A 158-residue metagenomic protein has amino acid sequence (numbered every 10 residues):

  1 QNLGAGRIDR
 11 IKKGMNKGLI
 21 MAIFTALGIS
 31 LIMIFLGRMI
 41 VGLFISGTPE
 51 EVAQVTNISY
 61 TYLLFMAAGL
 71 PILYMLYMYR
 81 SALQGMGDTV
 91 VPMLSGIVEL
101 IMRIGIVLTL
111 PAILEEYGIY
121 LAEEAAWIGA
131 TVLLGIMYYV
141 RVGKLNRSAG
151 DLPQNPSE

Functional and structural regions predicted by a protein language model:
Q1-L31, F35-G37, L73-S95: Small-residue-rich hydrophobic transmembrane alpha-helices
A22, L63-M66, L70, G96 (+1 more regions): Residue-level recognition of transmembrane alpha-helices in multi-pass small-molecule transporters/permeases
T25, I29, M33, G69 (+3 more regions): Alpha-helical transmembrane segments of multipass membrane proteins
S30-V52, Y60: Short membrane-interface helical motifs at transmembrane helix boundaries in multi-pass membrane transporters
L31, M78-A82, I104-T109, G135: Alpha-helical transmembrane segments of multipass membrane proteins
M39, L100-V132: Membrane-interface helix-loop junctions in multi-pass transport and translocation proteins
E51-L76: Alpha-helical transmembrane segments of multi-pass membrane proteins
T109, E124-E158: C-terminal transmembrane helix end/exit motif
